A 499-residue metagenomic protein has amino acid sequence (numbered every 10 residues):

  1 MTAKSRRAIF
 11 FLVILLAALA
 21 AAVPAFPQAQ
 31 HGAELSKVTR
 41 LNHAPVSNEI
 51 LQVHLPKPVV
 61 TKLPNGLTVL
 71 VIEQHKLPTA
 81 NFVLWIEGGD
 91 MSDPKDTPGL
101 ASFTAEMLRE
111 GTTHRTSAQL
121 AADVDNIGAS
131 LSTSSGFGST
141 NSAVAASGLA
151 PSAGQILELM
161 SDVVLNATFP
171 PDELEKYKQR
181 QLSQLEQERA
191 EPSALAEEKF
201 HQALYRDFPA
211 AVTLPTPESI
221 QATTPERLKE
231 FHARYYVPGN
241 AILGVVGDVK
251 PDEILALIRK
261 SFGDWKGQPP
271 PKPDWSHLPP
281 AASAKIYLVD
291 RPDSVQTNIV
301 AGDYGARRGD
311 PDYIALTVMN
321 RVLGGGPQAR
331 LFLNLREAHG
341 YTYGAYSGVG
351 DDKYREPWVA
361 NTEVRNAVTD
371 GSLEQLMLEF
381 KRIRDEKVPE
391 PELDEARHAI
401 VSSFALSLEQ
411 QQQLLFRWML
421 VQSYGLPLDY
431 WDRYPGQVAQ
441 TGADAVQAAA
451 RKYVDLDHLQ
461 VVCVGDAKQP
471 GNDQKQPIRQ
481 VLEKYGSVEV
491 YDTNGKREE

Functional and structural regions predicted by a protein language model:
T2-V13: Bacterial N-terminal signal peptides that target proteins for export
F11-A22: Bacterial N-terminal signal peptides
F26-D123, I127, A143-G148, E158-L159 (+3 more regions): His/Glu-rich zincin catalytic helix
P58, K229-H232, Y287-L288, Y346-V349 (+2 more regions): Generic recognition of flexible, low-complexity loop/linker segments
P58-T61, A443-L459: Proteostasis/folding factors centered on peptidyl-prolyl cis-trans isomerases
L70-I72, L77-L108, R115-V164, K178 (+7 more regions): M16 family metallopeptidases and their MPP-like homologs
L185: N-terminal glycine-/lysine-enriched basic segments
I220-T224, L228: Alpha-helical scaffold elements lining the catalytic groove of polysaccharide deacetylases
